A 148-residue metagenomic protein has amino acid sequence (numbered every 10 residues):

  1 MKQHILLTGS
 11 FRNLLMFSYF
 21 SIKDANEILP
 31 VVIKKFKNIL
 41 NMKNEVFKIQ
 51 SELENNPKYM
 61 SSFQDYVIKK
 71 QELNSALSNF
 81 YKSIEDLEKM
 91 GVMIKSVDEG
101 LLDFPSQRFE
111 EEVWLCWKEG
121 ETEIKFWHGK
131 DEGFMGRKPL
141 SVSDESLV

Functional and structural regions predicted by a protein language model:
K2-N56: Long, hydrophobic N-terminal alpha-helical segment
Q3-H4, T8-R12, K70, N74-L77 (+1 more regions): Generic N-terminal initiation segments characterized by hydrophobic and/or small/turn-forming residues
S18-Y19, Y81, F109: A generic "functional-site adjacency" signal
K35-N38, M42, I49, N56 (+4 more regions): Amphipathic coiled-coil alpha-helices
K43, M60, G91-I94: Short secondary-structure junctions and interdomain/linker hinges
L77-N79, S83-K95: Coiled-coil termination/hinge junctions
K89-V148: Glycine-rich, aromatic-bearing surface loops/beta-hairpins
